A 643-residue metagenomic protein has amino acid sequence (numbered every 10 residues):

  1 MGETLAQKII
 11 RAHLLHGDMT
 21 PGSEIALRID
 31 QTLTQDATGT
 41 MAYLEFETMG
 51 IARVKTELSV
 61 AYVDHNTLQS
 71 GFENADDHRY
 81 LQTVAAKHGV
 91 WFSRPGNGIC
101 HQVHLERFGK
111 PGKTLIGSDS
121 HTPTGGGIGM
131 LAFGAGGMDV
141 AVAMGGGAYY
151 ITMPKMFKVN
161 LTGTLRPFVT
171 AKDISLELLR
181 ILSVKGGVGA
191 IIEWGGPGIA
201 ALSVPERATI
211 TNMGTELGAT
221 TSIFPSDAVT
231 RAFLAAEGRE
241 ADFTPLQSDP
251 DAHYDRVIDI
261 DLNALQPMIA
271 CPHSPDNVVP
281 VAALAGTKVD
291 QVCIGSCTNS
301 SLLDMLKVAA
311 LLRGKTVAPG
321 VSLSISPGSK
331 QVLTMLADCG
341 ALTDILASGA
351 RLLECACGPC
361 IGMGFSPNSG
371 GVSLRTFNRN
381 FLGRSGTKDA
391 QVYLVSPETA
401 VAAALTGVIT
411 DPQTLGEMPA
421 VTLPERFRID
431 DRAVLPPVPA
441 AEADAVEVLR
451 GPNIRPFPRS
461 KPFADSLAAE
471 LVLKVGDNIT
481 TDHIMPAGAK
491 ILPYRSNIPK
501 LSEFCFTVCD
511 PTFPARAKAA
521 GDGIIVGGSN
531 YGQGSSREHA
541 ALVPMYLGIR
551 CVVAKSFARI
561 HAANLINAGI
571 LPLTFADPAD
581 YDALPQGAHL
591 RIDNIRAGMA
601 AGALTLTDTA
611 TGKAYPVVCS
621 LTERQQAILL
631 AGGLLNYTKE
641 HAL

Functional and structural regions predicted by a protein language model:
M1-L643: Fe-S-dependent hydro-lyases/dehydratases of central metabolism
